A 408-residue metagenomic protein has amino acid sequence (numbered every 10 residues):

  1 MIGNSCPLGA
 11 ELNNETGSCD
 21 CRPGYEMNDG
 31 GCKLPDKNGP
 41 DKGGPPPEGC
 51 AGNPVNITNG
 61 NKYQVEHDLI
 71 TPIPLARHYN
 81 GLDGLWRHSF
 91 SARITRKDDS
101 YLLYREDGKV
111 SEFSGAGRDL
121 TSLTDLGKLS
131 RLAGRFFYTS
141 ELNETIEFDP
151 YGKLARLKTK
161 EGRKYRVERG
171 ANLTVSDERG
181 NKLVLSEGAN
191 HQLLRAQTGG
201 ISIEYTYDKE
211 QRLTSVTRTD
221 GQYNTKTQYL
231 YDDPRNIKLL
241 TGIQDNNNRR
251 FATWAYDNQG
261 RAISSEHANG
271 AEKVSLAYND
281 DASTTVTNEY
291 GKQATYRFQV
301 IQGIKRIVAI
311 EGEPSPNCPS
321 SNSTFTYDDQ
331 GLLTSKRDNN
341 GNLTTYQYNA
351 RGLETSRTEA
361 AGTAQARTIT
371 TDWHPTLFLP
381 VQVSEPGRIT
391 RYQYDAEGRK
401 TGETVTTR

Functional and structural regions predicted by a protein language model:
M1-I2, R408: Accessible peptide chain termini
I2-N4, N13-K128, L132, F137-T139 (+4 more regions): Short secondary-structure "cap/edge" segments that initiate or terminate local elements
G9-A10: Small-residue (G/S/T/A) turn/hinge positions that recur once per unit in extracellular repeat modules
Y101-Y104, T121-S122, G134-T139, E144-F148 (+13 more regions): Beta-strand elements of repeat-based all-beta scaffolds
